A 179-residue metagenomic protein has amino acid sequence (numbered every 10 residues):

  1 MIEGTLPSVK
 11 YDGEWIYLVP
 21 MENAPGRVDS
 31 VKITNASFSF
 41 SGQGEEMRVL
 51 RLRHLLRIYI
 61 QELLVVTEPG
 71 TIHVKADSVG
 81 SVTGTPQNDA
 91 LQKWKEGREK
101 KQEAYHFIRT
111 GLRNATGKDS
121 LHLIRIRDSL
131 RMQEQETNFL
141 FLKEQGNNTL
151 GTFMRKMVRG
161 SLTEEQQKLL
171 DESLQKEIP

Functional and structural regions predicted by a protein language model:
M1-E136: A non-transmembrane, solvent-exposed segment enriched in polar/low-complexity residues
S8-V9, S161-E165, I178: Alpha-helix capping and inter-helical loop/turn segments
H106, G146-M157: Amphipathic alpha-helical repeat scaffolds of TPR domains
R109-L112, Q145, I178: Sec/Tat-exported extracytoplasmic proteins
L130, V158-S161, K176: A short structural micro-motif
N138, E165-K176: Alpha-helical repeat scaffolds
